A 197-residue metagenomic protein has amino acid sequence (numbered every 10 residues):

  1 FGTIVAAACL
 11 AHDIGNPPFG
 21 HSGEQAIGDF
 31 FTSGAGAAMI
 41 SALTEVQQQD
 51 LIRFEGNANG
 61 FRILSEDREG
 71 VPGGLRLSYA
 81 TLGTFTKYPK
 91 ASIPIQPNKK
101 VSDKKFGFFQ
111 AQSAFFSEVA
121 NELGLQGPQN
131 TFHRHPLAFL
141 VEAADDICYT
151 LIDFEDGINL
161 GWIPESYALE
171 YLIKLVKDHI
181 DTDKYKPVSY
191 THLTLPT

Functional and structural regions predicted by a protein language model:
F1-M39: Acidic/His-rich, divalent-metal-binding segments that scaffold phosphate/diphosphate chemistry
A6, V46-A144, I152: Histidine/acidic-rich helix-loop-helix segments that form or flank divalent-metal centers in metalloenzyme catalytic
D13-G20, G36-A37, E69-P72, A91-Q96 (+1 more regions): Secretory-pathway/luminal and periplasmic proteins that interact with or process carbohydrate-rich
E24, T32-S33, E66-G70, A91 (+3 more regions): Short, well-ordered loop/turn and helix-capping segments at boundaries between secondary-structure elements and domains
T32, G36, S41-R53, L169-K177: Divalent-cation-assisted or electrostatically stabilized phosphate/pyrophosphate-binding catalytic cores
R134-Y190: Long, internal scaffold/assembly segments composed of regular secondary structure
T191-T197: Conserved small/polar residues in nucleotide/adenosyl-binding loops
